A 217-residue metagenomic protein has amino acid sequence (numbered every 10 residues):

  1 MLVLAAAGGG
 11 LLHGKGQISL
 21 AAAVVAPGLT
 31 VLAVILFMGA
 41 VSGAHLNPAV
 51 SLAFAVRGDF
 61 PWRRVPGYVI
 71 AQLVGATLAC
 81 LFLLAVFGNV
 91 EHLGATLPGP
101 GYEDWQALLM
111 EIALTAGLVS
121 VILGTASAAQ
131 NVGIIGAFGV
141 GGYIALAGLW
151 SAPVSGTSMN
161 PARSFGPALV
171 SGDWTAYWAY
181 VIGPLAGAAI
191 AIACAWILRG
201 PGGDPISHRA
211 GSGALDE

Functional and structural regions predicted by a protein language model:
M1-E217: Membrane-interface helix-loop junctions and terminal tails of multi-pass membrane proteins
